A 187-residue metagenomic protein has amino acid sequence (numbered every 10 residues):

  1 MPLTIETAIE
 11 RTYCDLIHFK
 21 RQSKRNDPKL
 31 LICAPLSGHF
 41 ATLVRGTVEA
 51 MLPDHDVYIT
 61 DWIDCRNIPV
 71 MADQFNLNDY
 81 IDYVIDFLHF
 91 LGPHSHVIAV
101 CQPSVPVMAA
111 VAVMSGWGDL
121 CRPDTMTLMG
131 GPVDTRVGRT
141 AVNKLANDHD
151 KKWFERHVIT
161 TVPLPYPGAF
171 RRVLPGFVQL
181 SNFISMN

Functional and structural regions predicted by a protein language model:
P2-I68: Short, surface-exposed "cap/lid" segments of acyl-processing enzymes
N26-D27, D54, G92-H94, P123: A general structural motif
L31, D61, H96-A110: Catalytic nucleophile loop
L36, W62-C65, V100-P103, G131-P132: An acidic- and aromatic-residue-enriched active-site/binding cleft used to recognize and process polar
V44-E49, D73-Q74, V142: "Short basic amphipathic alpha-helical interaction patches in structured regions
N67-P69, D79-H96, M108-A112: Conserved acidic catalytic loop of the alpha/beta-hydrolase fold
P69-V70, R139: Conserved catalytic-core motifs of eukaryotic protein kinase domains, centered on the activation segment
P93, A110-N187: Alpha/beta-hydrolase-fold enzymes
